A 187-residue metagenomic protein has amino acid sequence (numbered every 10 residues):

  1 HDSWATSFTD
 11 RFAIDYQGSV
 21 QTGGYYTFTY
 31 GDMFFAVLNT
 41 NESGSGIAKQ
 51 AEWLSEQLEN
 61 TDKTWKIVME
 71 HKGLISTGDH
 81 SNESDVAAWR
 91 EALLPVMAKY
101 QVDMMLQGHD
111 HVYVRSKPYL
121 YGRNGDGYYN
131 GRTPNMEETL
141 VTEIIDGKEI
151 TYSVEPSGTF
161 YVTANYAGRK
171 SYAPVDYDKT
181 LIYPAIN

Functional and structural regions predicted by a protein language model:
H1, N39, I67-E70, M97-V114 (+1 more regions): Active-site neighborhood of phospho(di)ester-bond hydrolases with catalytic His/Asp-centered motifs
H1-D62, K66, E83-A87, A92 (+1 more regions): Extended active-site neighborhood of metal-dependent phosphoesterases/phosphodiesterases
T61-D79: Short acidic, glycine-rich surface-loop motifs adjacent to enzyme active sites
I75-G78, Y113-S116, K170-S171: Short catalytic/ligand-binding loop motif for oxyanion handling, primarily in non-cytosolic enzymes, centered on
